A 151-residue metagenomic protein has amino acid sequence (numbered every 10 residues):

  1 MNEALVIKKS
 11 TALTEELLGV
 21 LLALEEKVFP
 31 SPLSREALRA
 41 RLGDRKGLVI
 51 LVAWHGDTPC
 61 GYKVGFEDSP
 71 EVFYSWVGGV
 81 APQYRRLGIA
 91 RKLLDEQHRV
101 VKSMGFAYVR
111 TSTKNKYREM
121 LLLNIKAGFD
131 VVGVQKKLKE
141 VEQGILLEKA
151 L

Functional and structural regions predicted by a protein language model:
M1-E16, K149-L151: Conserved N-terminal entry element of GNAT/NAT acetyltransferase domains
T11-W76, A81, K137: Acetyl-CoA-dependent GNAT
E25, K63, S75, L94-Q97 (+3 more regions): Polar/charged side chains located within well-ordered beta-strands of beta-rich proteins
V52-W54, L146-A150: Short, well-ordered beta-strand micro-motif
V80, R86-R99, K126: Conserved acetyl-CoA-binding loop-helix of GNAT-fold acetyltransferases
L93, Y117-M120: Conserved short alpha-helix immediately C-terminal to the canonical SAM/SAH-binding motif I of Rossmann-like
V101-T113: Conserved GNAT acetyl-CoA-binding A-motif
R110-K114, I125-L146: Conserved catalytic-core motifs of GNAT/GCN5-like acyltransferases
